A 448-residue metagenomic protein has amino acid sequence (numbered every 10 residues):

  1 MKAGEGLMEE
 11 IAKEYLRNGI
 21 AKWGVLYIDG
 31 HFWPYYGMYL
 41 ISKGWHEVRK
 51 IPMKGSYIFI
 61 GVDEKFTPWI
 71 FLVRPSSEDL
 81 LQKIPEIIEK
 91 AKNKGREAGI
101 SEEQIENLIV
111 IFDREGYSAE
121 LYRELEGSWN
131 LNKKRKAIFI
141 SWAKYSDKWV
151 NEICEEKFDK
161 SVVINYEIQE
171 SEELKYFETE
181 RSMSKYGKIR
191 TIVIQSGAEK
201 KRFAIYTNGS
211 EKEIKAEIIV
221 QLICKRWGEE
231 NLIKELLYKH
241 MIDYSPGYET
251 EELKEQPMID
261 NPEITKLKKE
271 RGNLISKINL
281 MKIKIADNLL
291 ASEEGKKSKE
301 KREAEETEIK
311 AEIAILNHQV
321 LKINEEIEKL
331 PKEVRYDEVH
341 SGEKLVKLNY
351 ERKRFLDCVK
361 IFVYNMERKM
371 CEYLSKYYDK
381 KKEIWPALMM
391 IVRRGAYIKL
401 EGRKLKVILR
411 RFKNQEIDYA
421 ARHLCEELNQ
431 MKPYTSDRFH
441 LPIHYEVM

Functional and structural regions predicted by a protein language model:
M1, K22-W33, F66, N107-Y117 (+4 more regions): Short, conserved catalytic/metal-binding motifs centered on acidic residues
M1-V62: Active-site-proximal, Lys/Arg-enriched surface segment that forms a nucleic-acid-binding/basic interface patch
H46-S101, K201-A204: Electropositive, glycine- and tryptophan-enriched low-complexity nucleic-acid-binding patches
E78-K148: Domain-level cores of phosphate- or acyl-group-handling catalytic modules
S128-E229, L237, G402-L409, N414-H423 (+1 more regions): An anionic, glycine-rich sequence signature occurring as long contiguous blocks
Y145, E211, K225, E229 (+6 more regions): Short, well-ordered loop/turn and helix-capping segments at boundaries between secondary-structure elements and domains
E167-E172, P262-M448: A short, flexible helix-boundary coil/loop motif
I223-I259, I313, N317-I323, I327: C-terminal, active-site-flanking charged/polar segments
